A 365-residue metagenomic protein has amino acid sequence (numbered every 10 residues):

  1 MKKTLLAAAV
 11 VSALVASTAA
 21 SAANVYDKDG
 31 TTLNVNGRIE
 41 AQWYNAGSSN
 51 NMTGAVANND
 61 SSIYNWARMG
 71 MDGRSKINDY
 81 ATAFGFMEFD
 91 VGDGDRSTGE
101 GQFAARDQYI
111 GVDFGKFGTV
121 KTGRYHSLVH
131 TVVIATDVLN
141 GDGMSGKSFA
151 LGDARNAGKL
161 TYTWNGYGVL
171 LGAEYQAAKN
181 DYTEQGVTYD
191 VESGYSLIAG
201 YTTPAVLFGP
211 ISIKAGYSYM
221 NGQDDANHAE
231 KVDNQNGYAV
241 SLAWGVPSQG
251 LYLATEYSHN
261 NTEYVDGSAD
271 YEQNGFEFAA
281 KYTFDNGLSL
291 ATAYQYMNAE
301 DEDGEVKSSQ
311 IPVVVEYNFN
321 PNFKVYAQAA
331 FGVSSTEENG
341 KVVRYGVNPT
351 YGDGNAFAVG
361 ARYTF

Functional and structural regions predicted by a protein language model:
M1-A23: Gram-negative bacterial Sec-dependent N-terminal signal peptides
A7, Y317-F319, Y351-F365: Outer-membrane beta-barrel "beta-signal"
N24-N45, V56-A178, V191-S193, G200-P204: Outer membrane beta-barrel
G37-W43, M87-F89, R124, A173-A177 (+6 more regions): Transmembrane beta-barrel strands of outer-membrane/channel proteins
N51-I63, T98-A105, A150-G152, Q185-S193 (+5 more regions): Replace "Gram-negative outer membrane beta-barrel proteins" with "bacterial and organellar outer membrane beta-barrel
N65-M69, R106-I110, N156-L160, V169 (+6 more regions): Hydrophobic, lipid-facing positions within transmembrane beta-strands of outer-membrane proteins
Y80-A83, K116-V120, G168-G172, A205-K214 (+3 more regions): Repeated loop/turn-to-beta-strand initiation elements of outer-membrane beta-barrel proteins
E192-P312: Detector for outer-membrane/organellar transmembrane beta-barrel domains, recognizing the amphipathic beta-strand
